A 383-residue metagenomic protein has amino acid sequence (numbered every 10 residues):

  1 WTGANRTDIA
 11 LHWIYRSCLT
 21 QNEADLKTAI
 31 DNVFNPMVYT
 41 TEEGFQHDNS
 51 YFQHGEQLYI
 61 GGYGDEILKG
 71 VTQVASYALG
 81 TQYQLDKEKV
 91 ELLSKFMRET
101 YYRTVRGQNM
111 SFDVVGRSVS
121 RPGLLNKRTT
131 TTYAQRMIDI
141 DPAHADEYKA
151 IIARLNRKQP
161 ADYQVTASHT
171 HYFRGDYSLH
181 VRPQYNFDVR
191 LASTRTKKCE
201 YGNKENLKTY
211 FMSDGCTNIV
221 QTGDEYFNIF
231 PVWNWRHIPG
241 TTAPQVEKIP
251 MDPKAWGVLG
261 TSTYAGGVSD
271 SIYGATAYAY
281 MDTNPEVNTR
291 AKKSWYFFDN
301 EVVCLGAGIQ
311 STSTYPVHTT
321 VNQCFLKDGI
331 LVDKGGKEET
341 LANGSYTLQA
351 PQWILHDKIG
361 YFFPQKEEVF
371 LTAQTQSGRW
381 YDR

Functional and structural regions predicted by a protein language model:
W1-R121: Aromatic-lined, polymer-binding surfaces characteristic of secreted/periplasmic polysaccharide-degrading enzymes
I67, V74-R383: Extended polysaccharide-engagement surfaces of secreted carbohydrate-active enzymes
